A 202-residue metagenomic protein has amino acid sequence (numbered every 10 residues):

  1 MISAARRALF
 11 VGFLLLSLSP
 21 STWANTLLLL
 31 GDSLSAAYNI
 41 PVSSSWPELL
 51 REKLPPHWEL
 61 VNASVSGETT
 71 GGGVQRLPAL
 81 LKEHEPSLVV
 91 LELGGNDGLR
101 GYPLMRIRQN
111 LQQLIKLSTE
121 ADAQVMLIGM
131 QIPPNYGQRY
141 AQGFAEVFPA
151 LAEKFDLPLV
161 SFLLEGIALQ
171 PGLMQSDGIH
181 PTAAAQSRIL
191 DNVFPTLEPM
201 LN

Functional and structural regions predicted by a protein language model:
M1-F10: Bacterial N-terminal signal peptides that target proteins for export
A4-A5, W23, V90: Generic N-terminal leader/processing signal
S17-S19: N-terminal signal peptide c-region/cleavage motif recognized by signal peptidases
S21-T69, R76-E85: Serine-esterase "nucleophile elbow" of acetyl-processing enzymes
E52-K53, V74-N202: Alpha-helical cap/lid subdomain in secreted, periplasmic, or secretory-pathway luminal O-acyl-processing enzymes
